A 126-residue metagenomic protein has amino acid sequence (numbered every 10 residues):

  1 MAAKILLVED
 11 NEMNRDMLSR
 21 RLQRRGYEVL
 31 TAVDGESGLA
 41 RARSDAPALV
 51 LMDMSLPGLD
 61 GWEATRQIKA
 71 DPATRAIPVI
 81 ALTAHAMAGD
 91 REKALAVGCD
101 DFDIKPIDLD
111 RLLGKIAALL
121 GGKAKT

Functional and structural regions predicted by a protein language model:
E9: Conserved acidic carboxylate
D16-R24: Charged docking surfaces used in two-component/phosphorelay signaling
G26-V33, R41: Short hydrophobic/Thr-rich beta-strand motif most characteristic of the beta2 strand and flanking loop of CheY-like
D45-L51, L56: Active-site beta3 strand of CheY-like receiver
P57, R75, M87: The feature encodes the CheY-like receiver
I107-I116: C-terminal output helix
